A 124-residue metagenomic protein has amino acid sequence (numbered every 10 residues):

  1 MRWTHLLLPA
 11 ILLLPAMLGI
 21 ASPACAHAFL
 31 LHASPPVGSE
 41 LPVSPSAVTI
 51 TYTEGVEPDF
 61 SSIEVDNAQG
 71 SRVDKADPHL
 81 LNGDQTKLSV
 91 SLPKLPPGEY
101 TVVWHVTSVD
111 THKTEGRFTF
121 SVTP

Functional and structural regions predicted by a protein language model:
M1-I11: Bacterial N-terminal signal peptides that target proteins for export
P9-G19: Bacterial N-terminal signal peptides
A21-P23: N-terminal signal peptide c-region/cleavage motif recognized by signal peptidases
C25-S44: N-terminal edge beta-strand
A47, T51-E54, T111-P124: Extended, polar beta-sheet/loop recognition surfaces of beta-rich domains that mediate binding to diverse ligands
V48-I50, E54-A76: Short, surface-exposed alpha-helix to beta-strand junction/turn motifs within ectodomains of secreted and cell-envelope
T86-V90: Short strand-edge motifs at loop-to-beta-strand transitions and within beta-strands of extracellular beta-rich domains
S91, P96-H105: A glycine-anchored, Pro-Gly-centered beta-turn/N-cap motif
